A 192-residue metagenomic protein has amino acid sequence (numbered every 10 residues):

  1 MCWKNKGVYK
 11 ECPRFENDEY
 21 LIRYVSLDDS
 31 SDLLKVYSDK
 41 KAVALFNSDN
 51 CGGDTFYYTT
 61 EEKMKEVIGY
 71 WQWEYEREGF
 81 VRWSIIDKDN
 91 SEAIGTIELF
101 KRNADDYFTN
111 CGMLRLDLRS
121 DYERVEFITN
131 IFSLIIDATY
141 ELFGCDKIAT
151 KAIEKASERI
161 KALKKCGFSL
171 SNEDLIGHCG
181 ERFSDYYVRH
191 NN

Functional and structural regions predicted by a protein language model:
M1-F46, R82-N192: Acyl-donor (CoA/ACP) binding surface of acyl/acetyltransferases
Y20-L21, C51-D54, Q72, T150: A general structural-boundary detector
V43-G69: Conserved GNAT-fold acetyl-CoA-binding loop/helix
F56, E66-W83: A short helix-loop-beta-strand connector motif used in the catalytic cores of GNAT acetyltransferases and, in some
